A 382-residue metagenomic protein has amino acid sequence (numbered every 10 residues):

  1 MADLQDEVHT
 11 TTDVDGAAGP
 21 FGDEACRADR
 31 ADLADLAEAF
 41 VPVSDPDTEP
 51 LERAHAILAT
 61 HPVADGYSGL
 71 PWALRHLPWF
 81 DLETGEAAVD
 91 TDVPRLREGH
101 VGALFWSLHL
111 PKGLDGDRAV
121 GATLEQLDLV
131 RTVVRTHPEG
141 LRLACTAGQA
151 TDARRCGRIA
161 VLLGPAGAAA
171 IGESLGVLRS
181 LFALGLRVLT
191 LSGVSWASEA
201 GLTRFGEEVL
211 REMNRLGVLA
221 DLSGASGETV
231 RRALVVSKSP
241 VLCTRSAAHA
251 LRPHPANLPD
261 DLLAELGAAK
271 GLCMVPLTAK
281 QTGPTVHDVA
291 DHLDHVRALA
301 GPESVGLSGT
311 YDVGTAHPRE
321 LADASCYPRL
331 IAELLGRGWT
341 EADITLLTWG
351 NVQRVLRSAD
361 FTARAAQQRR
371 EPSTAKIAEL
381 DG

Functional and structural regions predicted by a protein language model:
A2-E208, P253-G382: N-terminal hydrophobic targeting/anchoring segments and the immediately downstream early-domain regions of hydrolases
S68-L70, G224-G227, A248, V313: Short, glycine/acidic-enriched loop or turn micro-motifs at the edges of active sites
H100-V101, L186-V188, E212-V218, V236-L242 (+2 more regions): Glycine-enriched alpha-helix->loop->beta-strand junction motifs that scaffold or abut catalytic
E199-L234, P240-T244: Loop-centered beta-sheet repeat module
L216, S223-S226, S246, P276-L277 (+2 more regions): Glycoside hydrolase catalytic-domain context in secreted enzymes
A225-A269: Aromatic-anchored, glycine/proline-accented short structural segments that stabilize local strand-turns or short
